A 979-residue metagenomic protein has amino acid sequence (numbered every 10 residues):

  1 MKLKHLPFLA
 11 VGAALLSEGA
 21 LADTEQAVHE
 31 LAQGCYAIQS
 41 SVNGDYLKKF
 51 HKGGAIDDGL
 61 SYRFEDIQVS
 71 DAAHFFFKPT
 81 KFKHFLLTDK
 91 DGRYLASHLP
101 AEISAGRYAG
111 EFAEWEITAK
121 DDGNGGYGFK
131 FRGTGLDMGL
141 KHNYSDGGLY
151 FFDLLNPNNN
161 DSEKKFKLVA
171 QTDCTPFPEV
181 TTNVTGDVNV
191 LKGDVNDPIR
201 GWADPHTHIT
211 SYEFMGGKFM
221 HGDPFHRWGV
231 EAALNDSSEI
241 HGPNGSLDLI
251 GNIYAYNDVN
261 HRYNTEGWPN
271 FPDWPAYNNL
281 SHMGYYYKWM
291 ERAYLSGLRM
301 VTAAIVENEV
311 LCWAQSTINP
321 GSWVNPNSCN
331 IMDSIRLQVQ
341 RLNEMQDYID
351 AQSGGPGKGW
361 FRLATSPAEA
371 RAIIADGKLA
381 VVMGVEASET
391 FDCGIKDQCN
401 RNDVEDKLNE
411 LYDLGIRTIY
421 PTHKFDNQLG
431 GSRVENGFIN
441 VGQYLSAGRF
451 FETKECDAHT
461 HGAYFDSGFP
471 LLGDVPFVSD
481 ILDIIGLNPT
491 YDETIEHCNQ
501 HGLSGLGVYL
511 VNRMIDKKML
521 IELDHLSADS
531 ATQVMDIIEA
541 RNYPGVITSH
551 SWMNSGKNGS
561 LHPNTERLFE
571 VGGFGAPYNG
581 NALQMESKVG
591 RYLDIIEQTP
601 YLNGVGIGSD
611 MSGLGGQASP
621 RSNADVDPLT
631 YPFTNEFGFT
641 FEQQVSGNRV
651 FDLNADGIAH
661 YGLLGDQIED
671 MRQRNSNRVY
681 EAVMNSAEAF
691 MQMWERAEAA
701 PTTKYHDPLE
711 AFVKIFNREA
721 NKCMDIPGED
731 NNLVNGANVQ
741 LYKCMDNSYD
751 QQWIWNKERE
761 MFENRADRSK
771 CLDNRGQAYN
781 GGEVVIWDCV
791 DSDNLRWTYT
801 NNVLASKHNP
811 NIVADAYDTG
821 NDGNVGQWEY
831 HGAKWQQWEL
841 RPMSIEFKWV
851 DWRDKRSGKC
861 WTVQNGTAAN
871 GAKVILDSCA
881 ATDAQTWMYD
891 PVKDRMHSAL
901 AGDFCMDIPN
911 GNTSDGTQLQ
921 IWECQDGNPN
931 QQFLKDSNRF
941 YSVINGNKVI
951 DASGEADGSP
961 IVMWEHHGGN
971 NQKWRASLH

Functional and structural regions predicted by a protein language model:
M1-P7: Bacterial N-terminal signal peptides that target proteins for export
K2, T185-G186, A805: Residue-level detector of alpha-helical hydrophobic segments embedded in or interacting with membranes
P7-L15: Bacterial N-terminal signal peptides
S17-G19: N-terminal signal peptide c-region/cleavage motif recognized by signal peptidases
D23-E179, P708-H979: Lectin-like carbohydrate-binding module/patch detector with strong preference for beta-trefoil
Q171-D707: Extended, charged catalytic domains and RNA/DNA-binding interfaces, predominantly in divalent-metal-using enzymes
